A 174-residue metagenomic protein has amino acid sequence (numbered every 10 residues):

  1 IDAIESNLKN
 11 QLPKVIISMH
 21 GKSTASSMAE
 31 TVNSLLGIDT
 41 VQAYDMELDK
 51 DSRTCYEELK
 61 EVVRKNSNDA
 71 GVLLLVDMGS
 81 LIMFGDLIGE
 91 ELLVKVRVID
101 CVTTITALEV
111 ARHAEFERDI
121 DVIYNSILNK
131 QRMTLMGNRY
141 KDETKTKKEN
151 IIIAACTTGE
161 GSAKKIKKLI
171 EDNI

Functional and structural regions predicted by a protein language model:
I1-I174: A cross-family "folded-core" feature that marks the main globular domain of proteins
